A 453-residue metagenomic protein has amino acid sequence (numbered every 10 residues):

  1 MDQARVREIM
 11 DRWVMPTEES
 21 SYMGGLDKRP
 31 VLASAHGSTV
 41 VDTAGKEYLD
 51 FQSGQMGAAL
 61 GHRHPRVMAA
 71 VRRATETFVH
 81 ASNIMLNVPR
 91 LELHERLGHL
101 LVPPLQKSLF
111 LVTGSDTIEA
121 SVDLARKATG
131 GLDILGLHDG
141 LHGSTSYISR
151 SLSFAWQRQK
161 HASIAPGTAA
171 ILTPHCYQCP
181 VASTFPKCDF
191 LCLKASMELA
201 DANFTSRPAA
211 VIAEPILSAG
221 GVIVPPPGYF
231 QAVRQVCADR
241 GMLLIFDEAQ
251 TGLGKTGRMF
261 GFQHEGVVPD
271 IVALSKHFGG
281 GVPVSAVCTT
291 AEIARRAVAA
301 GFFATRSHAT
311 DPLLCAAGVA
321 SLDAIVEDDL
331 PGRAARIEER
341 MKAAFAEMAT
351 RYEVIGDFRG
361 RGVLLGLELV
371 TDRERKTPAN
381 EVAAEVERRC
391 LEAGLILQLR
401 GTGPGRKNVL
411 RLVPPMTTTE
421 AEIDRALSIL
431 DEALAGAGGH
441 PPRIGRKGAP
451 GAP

Functional and structural regions predicted by a protein language model:
M1-P453: Conserved N-terminal phosphate-binding loop of PLP-dependent enzymes in the Aspartate aminotransferase
